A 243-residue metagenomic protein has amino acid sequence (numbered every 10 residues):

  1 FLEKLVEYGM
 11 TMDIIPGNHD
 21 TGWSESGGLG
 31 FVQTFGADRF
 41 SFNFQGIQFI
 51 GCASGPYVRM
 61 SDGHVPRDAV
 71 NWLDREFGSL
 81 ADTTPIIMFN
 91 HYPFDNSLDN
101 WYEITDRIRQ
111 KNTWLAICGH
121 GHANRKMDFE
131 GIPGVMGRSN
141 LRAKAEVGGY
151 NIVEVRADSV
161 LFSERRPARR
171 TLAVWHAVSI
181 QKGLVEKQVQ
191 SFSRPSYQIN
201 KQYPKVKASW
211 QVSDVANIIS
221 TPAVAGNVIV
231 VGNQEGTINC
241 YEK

Functional and structural regions predicted by a protein language model:
F1-P85, E103-L115, R125-G137, A143-R156 (+1 more regions): Extended active-site neighborhood of metal-dependent phosphoesterases/phosphodiesterases
G17-N18, H91, G119-H120: Active-site glycine-centered loops adjacent to acidic/histidine catalytic or metal-binding residues that shape
S54, N90-P93, R166: Short, well-ordered beta-to-alpha junction loops that form the rim of enzyme active sites and present histidine/acidic
V65, A69-D99, V160, K182-Y197: Mobile, glycine- and charge-enriched loop segments and immediately flanking short secondary-structure elements within
V155-A225, N233-Q234: A short C-terminal boundary segment appended to hydrolase-like catalytic domains
K243: Blade-loop segments of beta-propeller domains
